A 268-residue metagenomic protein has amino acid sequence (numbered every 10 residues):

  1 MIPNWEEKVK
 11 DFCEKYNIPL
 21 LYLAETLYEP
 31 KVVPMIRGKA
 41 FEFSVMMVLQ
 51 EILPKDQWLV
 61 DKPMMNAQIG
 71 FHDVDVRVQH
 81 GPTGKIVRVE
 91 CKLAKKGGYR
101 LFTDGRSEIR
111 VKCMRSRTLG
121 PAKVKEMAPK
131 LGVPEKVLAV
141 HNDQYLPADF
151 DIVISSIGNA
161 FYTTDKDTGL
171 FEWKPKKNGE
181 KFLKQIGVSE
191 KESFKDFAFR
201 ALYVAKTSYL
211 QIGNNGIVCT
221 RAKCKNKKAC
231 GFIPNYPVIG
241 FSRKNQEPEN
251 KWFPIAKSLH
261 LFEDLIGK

Functional and structural regions predicted by a protein language model:
M1-W58, K62-A67, H80-P82: Interdomain/boundary linker segments immediately adjacent to catalytic/signaling cores
L59, V87-E90, I154-S155: A structural signal for short, well-ordered beta-strand segments and their strand-loop junctions that often border
Q68-F71, L146: A short catalytic or substrate-binding loop motif that flags glycine-/basic-rich loops and adjacent residues that bind
H72-R77: Charged, often glycine-rich, active-site loop that binds/positions anionic groups
V78-E90: Active-site beta-strand-loop-beta-strand hairpin of nuclease catalytic cores that positions key catalytic residues
K92-T163: Catalytic cores of nucleic-acid endonucleases
V140, S156-K268: Non-catalytic C-terminal interaction segments of nucleic acid-processing enzymes
